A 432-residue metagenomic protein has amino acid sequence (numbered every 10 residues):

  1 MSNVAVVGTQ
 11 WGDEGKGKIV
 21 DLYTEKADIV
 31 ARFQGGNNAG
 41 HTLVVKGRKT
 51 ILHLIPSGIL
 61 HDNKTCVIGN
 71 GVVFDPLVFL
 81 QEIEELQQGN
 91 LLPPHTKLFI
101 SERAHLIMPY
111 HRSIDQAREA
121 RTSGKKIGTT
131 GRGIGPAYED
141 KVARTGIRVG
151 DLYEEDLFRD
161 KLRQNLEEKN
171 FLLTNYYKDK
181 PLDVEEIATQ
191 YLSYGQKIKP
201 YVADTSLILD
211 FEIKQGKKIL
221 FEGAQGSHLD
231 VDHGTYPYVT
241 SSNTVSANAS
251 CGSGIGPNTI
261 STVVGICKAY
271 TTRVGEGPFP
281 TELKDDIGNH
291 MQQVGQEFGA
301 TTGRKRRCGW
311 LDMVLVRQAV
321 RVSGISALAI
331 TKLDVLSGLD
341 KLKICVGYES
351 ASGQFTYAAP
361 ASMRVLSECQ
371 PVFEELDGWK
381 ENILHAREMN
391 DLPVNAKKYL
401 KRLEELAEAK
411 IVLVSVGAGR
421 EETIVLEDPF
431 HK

Functional and structural regions predicted by a protein language model:
M1-K432: Non-transmembrane, aqueous-exposed alpha-helical and coiled segments at domain scale
